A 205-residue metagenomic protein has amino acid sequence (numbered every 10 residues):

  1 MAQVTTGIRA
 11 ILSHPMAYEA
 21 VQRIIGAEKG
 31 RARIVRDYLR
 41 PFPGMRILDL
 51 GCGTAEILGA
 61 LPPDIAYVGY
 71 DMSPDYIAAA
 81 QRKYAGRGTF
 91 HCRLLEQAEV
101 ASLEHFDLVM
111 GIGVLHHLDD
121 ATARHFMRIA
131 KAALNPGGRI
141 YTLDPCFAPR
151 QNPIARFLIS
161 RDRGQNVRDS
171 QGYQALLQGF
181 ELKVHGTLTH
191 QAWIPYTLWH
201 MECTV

Functional and structural regions predicted by a protein language model:
M1-R46, G53-S102, L118-H125, I129 (+1 more regions): Class I (Rossmann-like) S-adenosyl-L-methionine-dependent methyltransferase catalytic domain, capturing the SAM-binding
M110: A conserved beta-strand element that flanks and buttresses the S-adenosyl-L-methionine
G113-H117: Short catalytic micro-motifs in class I SAM-dependent methyltransferases
A132: Short, surface-exposed basic-aromatic patches at helix termini and helix-loop junctions that form
